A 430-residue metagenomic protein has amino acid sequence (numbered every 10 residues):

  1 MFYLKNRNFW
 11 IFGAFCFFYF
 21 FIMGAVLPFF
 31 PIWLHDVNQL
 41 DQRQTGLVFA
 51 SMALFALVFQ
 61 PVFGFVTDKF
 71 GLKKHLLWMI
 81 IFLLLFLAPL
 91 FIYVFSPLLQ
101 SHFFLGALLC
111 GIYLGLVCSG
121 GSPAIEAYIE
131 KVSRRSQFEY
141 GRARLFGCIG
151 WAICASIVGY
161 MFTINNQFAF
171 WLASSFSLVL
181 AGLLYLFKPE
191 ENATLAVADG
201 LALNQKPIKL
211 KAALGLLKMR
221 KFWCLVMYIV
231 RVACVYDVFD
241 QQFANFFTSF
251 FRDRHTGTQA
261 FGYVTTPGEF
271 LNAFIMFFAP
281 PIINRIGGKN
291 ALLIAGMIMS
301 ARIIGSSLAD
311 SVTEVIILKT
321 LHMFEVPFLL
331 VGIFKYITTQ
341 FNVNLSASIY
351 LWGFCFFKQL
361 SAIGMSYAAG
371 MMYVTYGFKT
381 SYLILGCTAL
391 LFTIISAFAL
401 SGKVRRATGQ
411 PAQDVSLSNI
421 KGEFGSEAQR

Functional and structural regions predicted by a protein language model:
M1-N6, K188-V226, R252-D253, D414-E427: Juxtamembrane intracellular "pre-TM" segments in multi-pass secondary transporters
F2-A53, L57, K221-F251: Helix-loop boundary and gating motifs at the non-cytosolic
L47-F65, Y263-F278: Central cavity-lining transmembrane alpha-helices of secondary-active solute carriers, predominantly the Major
V58-L72, F162-T163, F274-G288, Y373: Helix-to-loop junctions at the C-terminal end of transmembrane segments in multipass secondary transporters
K73, Y160-S177, M371-L391: A membrane-interface helix-boundary motif in multi-pass transporters
H75-L90, N290-G305: Structural signature of the two symmetry-related core transmembrane helices
G111-G147: Cytoplasmic helix-loop-helix junction between adjacent transmembrane helices in 12-TM secondary transporters
N344-T375: A late C-terminal transmembrane helix in Major Facilitator Superfamily
